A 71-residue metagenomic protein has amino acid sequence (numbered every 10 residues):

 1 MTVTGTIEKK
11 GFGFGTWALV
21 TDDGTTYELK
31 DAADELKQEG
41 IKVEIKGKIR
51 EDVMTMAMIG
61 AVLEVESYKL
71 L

Functional and structural regions predicted by a protein language model:
M1-G13, K46-G47: Structural detector for short beta-strands of small beta-barrel domains
T2-T4, T26, V62: Well-ordered beta-strand positions in beta-sheet-rich domains
K10-F12, E28, A61: Short solvent-exposed loop/turn micro-motifs enriched in small/polar/acidic residues
G13-L19: Short aromatic-glycine-enriched beta-strand elements
T21-E28: Short, structured beta-strand/loop micro-motifs enriched in basic residues and often containing a Trp
D22, Q38-K42, M58-L63: Short connector loops at helix/strand junctions that flank enzyme active sites, especially segments positioning acidic
A32-K46: Short nucleic-acid-contacting surface segments enriched for D/E, G, S/T with interspersed K/R
D52-L71: OB-fold/S1-family single-stranded nucleic acid-binding modules
